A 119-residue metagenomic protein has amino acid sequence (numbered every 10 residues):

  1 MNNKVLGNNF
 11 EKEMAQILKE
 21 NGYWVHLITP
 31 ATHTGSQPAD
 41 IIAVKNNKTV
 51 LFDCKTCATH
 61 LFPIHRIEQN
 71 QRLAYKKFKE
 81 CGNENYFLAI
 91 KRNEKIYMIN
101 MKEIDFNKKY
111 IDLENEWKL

Functional and structural regions predicted by a protein language model:
M1-T32, I96: Acidic-basic catalytic patches of nuclease active cores, encompassing PD-(D/E)XK and other metal-cofactor nuclease
V5, E80, E84-L119: Domain-level recognition of nuclease-like catalytic cores that cleave nucleotide substrates
L18, I41-A43, N47-H60: Conserved catalytic cores of phosphodiester-cleaving nucleases, focusing on short active-site segments
N21, V44, F78-G82: Alpha-helix C-cap/termination motif
W24-N47: Active-site metal-binding core of divalent-cation-utilizing nuclease and nuclease-like domains
S36-P38, N47-L51, N70, C81-N83: Short connector loops at helix/strand junctions that flank enzyme active sites, especially segments positioning acidic
L61-H65, K109-Y110: A short, polar/proline- and glycine-enriched secondary-structure boundary/capping micro-motif
P63-K91: Short, charged, amphipathic alpha-helix that recurs within catalytic cores of restriction-modification and other
